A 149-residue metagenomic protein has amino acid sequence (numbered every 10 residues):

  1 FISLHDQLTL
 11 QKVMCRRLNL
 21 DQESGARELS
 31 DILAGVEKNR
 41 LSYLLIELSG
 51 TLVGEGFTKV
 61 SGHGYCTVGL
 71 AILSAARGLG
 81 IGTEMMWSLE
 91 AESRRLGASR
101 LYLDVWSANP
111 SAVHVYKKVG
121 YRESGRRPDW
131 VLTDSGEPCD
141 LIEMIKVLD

Functional and structural regions predicted by a protein language model:
F1-S3: A short beta-loop-alpha structural element at the N-terminal edge of CoA-dependent acyl/N-acetyltransferase catalytic
Q11-A75, M86-W87, E92, V147-D149: Acetyl-CoA-dependent GNAT
G78-R95, H114-K118: Conserved acetyl-CoA-binding loop-helix of GNAT-fold acetyltransferases
G82, M86, A108-A112, D129-S135: Short glycine/proline-centered loop/turn elements that form peptide/ligand docking sites
S93-D104: Conserved GNAT acetyl-CoA-binding A-motif
Y102-V105, K117, R122-C139: Conserved catalytic-core motifs of GNAT/GCN5-like acyltransferases
C139-D149: Terminal substrate-recognition subdomain of acyl/acetyltransferases
